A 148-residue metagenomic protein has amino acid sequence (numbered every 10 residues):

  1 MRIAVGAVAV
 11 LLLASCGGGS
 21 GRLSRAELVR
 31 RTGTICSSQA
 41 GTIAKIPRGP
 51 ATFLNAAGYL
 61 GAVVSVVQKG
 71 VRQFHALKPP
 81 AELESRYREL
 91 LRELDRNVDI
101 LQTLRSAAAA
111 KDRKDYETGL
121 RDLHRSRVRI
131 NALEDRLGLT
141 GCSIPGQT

Functional and structural regions predicted by a protein language model:
M1-V5: Bacterial N-terminal signal peptides that target proteins for export
A9: Active-site-proximal loop/hinge segments that shape catalytic or ion-binding/gating pockets
L12-S15: C-terminal motif of bacterial Sec signal peptides marking the signal peptidase cleavage site
G17-S20: Bacterial signal peptide processing site
L23-A108, D112-Q147: Alpha-helical segments in soluble extracytoplasmic regions
